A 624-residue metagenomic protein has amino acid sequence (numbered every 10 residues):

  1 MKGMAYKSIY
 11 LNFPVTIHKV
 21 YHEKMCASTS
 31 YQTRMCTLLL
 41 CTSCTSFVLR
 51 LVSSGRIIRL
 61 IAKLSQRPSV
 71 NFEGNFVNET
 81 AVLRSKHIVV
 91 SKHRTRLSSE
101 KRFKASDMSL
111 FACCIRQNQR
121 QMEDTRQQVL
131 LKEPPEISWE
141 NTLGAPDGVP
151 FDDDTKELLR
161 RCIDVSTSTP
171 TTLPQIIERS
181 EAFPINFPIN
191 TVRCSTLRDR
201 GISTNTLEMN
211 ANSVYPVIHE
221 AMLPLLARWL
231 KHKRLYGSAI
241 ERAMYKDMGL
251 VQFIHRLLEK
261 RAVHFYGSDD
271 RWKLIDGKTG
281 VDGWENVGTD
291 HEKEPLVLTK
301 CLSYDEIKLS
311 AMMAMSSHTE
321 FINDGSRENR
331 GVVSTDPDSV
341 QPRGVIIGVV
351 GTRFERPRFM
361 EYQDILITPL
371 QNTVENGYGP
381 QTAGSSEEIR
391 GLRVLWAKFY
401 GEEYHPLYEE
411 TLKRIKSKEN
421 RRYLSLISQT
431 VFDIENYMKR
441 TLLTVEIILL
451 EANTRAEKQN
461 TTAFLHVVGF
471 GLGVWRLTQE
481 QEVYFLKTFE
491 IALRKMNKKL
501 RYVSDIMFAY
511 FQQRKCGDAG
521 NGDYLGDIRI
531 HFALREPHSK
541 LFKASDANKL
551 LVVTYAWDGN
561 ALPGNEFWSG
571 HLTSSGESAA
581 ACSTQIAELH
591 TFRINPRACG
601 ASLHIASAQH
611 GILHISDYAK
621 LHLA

Functional and structural regions predicted by a protein language model:
M1-D107: Intrinsically disordered, low-complexity basic segments at termini and long loops, enriched in Pro/Gly and/or Arg/Ser
K104-L465, G469-A624: Macrodomain-like recognition of ADP-ribose-binding/processing modules
